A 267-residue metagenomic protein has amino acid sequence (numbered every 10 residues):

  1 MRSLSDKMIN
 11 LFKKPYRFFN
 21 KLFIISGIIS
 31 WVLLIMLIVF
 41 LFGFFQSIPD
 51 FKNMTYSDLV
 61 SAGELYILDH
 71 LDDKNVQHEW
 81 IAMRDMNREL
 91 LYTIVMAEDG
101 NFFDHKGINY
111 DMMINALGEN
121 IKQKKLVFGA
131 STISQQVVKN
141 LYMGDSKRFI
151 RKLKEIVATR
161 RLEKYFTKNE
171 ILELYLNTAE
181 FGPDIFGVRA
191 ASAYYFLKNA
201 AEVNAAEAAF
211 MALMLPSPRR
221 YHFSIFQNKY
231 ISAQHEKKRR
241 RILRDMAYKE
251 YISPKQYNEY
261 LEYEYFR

Functional and structural regions predicted by a protein language model:
R2-R267: Juxtamembrane regions of bacterial inner-membrane/periplasmic proteins, predominantly the peptidoglycan biogenesis
